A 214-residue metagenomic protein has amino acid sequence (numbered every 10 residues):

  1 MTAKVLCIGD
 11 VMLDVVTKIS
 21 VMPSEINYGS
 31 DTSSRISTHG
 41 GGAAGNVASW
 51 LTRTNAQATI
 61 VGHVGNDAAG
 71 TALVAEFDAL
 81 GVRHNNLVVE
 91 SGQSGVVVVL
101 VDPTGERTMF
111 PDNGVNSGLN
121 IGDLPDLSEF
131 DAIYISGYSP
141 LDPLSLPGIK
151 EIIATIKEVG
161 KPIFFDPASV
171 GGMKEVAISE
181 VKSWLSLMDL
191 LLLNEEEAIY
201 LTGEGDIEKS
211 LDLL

Functional and structural regions predicted by a protein language model:
M1-H63, A68-A72, A79: Glycine-rich phosphate/adenosyl-contacting loop at the front of the ribokinase-like
M1-L13, V74-V89, D102-L214: Ribokinase/PfkB-type carbohydrate-kinase core domain
G92-G95: Short acidic/glycine-enriched loop/turn segments that link adjacent beta-strands
